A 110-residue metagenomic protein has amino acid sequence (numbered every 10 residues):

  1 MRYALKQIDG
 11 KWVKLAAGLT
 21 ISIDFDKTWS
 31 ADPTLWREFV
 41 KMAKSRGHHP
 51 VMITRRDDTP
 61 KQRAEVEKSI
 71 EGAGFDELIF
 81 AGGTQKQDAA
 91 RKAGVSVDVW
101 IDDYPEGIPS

Functional and structural regions predicted by a protein language model:
M1-T84: Alpha-helical substrate-recognition element adjacent to the catalytic core
T59-Q62, D88, G107-S110: Short catalytic/ligand-binding loop motif for oxyanion handling, primarily in non-cytosolic enzymes, centered on
G72-E77, I101-G107: Metal-dependent phosphoesterase core characteristic of DEDDh/y 3'-5' exonuclease domains
K86-E106: Conserved Lys-Pro-Asp/Glu-containing loop-to-beta segment of HAD-superfamily phosphomonoesterases, centered on
